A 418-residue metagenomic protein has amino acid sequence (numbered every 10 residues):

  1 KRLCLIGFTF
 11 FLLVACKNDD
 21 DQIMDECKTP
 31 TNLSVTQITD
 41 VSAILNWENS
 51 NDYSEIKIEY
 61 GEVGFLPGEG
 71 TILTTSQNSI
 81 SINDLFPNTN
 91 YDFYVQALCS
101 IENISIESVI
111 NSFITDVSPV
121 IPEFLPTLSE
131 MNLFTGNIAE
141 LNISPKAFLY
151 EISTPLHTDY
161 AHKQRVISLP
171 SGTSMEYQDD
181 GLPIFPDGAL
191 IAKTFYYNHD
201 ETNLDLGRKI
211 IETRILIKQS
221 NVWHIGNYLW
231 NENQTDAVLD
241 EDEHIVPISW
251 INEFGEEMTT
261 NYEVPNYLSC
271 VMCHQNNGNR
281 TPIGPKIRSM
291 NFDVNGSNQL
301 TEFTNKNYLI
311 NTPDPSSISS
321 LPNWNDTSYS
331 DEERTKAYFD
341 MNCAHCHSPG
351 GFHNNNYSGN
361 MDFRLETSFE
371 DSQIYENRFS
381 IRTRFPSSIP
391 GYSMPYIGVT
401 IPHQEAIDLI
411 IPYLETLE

Functional and structural regions predicted by a protein language model:
F11-S34, D116-L128: Bacterial Sec-dependent N-terminal signal peptides
K17, E201-E418: Sequence context surrounding c-type heme c attachment/ligation sites in exported
S42-Y53: Conserved aromatic anchor
N51-I72: Extracellular low-complexity, O-glycosylation-prone stalks/linkers
S76-I80: Short S/T/G- and acidic-enriched coil/turn segments that sit immediately N-terminal to beta-strands in beta-sandwich
I82-I101: Beta-strand-rich modules
C99-S118: Extracellular fibronectin type III
P119-D179, F185, Y196-H199, K209-L216 (+1 more regions): Conserved small-residue
